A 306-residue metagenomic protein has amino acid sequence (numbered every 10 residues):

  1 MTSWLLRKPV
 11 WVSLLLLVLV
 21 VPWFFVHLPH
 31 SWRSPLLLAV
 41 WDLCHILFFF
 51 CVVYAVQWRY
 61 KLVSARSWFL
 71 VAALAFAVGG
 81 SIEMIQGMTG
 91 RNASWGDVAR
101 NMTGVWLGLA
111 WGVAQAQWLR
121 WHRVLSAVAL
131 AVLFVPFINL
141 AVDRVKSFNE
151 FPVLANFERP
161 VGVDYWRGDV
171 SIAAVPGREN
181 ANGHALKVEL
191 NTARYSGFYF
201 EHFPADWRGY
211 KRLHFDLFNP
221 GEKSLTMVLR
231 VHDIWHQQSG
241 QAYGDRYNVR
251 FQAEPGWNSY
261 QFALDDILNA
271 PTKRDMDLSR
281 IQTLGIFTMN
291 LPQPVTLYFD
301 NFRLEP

Functional and structural regions predicted by a protein language model:
M1-G96, M102, L107-Y195, E201-A205 (+5 more regions): Bulky hydrophobic segments
R194, K223, Q237, A270 (+1 more regions): Residue-level signal for secondary-structure boundary sites
F215, S259-F302: Extracellular beta-strand ligand-recognition surfaces/modules
L217-G221: Asparagine-centered strand-capping/turn motif at beta-strand->loop junctions
E305-P306: Short, solvent-exposed mixed-charge patches
